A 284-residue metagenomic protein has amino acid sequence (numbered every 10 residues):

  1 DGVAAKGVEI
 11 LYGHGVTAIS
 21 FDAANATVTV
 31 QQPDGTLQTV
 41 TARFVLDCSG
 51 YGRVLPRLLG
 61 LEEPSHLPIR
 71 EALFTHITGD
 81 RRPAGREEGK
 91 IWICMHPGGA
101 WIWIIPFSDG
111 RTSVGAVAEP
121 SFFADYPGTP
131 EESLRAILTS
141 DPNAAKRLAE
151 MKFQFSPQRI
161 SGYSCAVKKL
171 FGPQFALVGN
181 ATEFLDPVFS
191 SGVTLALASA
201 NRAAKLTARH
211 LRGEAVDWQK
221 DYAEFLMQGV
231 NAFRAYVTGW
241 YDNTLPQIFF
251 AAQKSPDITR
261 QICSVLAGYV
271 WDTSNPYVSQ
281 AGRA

Functional and structural regions predicted by a protein language model:
G2-L148: Predominantly flavin-linked oxidoreductase catalytic cores and closely associated redox partners
I10-L11, V188-V193, Q247: A ubiquitous short alpha-helical element
V30, F44, F74, W101-I104 (+4 more regions): Tryptophan-centric aromatic hotspots in well-structured domains and transmembrane helices
G60-E63, G115-F123, S190-V193, K254-D272: Short secondary-structure transition/capping segments
L67, G98, G128, S190 (+6 more regions): Electropositive phosphate-/nucleotide-binding environments in soluble metabolic enzymes
D80-A84, A149-E150, A166, L177 (+1 more regions): Short flexible/disordered coil segments
F122-L206, R212-A223: FAD/FMN-dependent oxidoreductases across multiple families
K205-A284: C-terminal helical "tail/cap" subdomain of flavin- and related membrane-associated enzymes
